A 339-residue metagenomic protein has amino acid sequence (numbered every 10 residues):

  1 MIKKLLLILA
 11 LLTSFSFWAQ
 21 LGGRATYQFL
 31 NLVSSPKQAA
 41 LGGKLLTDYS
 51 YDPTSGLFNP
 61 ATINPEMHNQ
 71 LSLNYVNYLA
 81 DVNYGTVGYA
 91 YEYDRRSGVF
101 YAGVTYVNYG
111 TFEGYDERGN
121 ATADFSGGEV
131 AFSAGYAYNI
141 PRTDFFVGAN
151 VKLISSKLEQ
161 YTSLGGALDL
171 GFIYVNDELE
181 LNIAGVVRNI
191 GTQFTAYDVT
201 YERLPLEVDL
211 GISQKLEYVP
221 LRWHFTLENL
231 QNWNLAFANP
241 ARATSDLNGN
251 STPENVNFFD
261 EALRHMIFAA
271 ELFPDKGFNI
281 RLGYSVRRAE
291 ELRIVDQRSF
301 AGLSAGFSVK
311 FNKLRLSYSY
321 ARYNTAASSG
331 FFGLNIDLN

Functional and structural regions predicted by a protein language model:
M1-L5, R142: Positively charged n-region of N-terminal signal peptides that target proteins for export
L6-L7, R24: Generic early N-terminus positional signal peaking at residue ~5-7
A10-L11: Acidic, glycine-enriched active-site microenvironments
S14-S16: N-terminal signal peptide c-region/cleavage motif recognized by signal peptidases
Q20-N339: Subset of outer-membrane beta-barrel
